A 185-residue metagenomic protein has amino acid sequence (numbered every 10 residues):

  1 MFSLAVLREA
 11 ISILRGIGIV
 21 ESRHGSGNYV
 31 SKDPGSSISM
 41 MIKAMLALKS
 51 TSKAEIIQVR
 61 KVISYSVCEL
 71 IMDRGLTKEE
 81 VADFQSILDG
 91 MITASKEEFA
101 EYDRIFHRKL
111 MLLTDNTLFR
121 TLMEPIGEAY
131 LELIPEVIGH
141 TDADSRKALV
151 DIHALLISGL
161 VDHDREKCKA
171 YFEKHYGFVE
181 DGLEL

Functional and structural regions predicted by a protein language model:
M1-V59, I63: Short linear motifs at protein or domain termini
A47, V59-L76, R104-D142: Hydrophobic, amphipathic alpha-helical faces that serve as interaction scaffolds
I56, R60, E80-F84, F99 (+5 more regions): Hydrophobic packing residues in well-ordered alpha-helices of helical domains and bundles
C68-D103: Exposed, interaction-prone assembly regions rather than primary DNA-binding/catalytic cores
S86-L88, I92, E128-L185: C-terminal all-alpha effector/ligand-binding and dimerization domain of prokaryotic HTH-type transcriptional repressors
